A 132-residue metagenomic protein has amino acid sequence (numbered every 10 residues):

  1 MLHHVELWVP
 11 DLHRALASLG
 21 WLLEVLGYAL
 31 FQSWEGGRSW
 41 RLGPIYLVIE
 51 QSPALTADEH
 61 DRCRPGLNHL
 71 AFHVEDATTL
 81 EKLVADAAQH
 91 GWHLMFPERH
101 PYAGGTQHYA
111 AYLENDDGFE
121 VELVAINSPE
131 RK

Functional and structural regions predicted by a protein language model:
M1, C63-G66, G105: Short glycine-enriched loop/turn motifs at secondary-structure junctions
M1-A17, L70, N127-K132: N-terminal beta-strand motif that seeds the catalytic metal site of vicinal oxygen chelate
W8-Q51: Core segments of cupin and vicinal oxygen chelate
V9-A15, A71-D117: Vicinal oxygen chelate
L42-E75, T79-K82: Long, continuous compositionally biased terminal/linker segments
G104-T106, L123-E130: Short beta->alpha transition motifs characteristic of CBS
E120: Glycine-rich acetyl-CoA-binding "A-motif" of GNAT/NAT acetyltransferases
